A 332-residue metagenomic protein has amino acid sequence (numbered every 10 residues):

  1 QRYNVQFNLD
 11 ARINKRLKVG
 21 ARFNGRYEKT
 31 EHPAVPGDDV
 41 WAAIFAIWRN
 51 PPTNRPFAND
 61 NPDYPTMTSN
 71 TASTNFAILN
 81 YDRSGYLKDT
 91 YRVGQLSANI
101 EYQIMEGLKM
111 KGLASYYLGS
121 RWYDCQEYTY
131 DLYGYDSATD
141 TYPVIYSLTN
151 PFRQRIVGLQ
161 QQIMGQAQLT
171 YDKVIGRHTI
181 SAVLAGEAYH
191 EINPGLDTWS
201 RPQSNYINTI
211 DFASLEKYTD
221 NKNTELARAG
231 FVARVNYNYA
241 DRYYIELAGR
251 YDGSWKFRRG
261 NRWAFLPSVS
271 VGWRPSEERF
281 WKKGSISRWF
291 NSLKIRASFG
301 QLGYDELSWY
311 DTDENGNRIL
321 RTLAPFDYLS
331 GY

Functional and structural regions predicted by a protein language model:
Q1, P51-A58, Y64-S73: Surface-exposed beta-strand-turn/loop segments characteristic of Gram-negative outer-membrane beta-barrels
Y3-V5: General structural concept
N8-L17, R22-Y27, T71-E127, Y142-Y332: Extracellular/periplasmic, surface-exposed regions of secreted and cell-surface proteins
T30-W48: Low-complexity intrinsically disordered tracts that form flexible linkers/tails across taxa
P36-G37, E127-Y128, G134: Juxtamembrane helix-loop transition sites at the ends of transmembrane segments in multi-pass membrane proteins
V40-W41, D131-Y133, R201-S204: Juxtamembrane/interface motifs at transmembrane-helix termini
N61, D136, D313: Acidic surface patches and DE-rich sequence motifs
L132-S137, S254: Extracytoplasmic gating/loop element in the C-terminal half of outer-membrane beta-barrel translocons and assembly
